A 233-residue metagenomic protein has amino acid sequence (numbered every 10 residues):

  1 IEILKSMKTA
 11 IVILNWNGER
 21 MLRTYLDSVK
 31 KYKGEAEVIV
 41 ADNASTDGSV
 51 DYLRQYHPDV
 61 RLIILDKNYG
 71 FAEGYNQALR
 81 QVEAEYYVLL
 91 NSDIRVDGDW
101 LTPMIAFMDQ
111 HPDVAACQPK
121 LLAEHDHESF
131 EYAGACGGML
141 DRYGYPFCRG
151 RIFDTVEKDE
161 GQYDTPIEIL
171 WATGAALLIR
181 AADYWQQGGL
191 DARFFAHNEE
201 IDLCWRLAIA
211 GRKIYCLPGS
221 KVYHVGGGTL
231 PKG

Functional and structural regions predicted by a protein language model:
T9-V12, A210-G233: Active-site-adjacent helix/loop segment of glycosyltransferases that harbors family-specific signature motifs
D27-E35: Short, acidic, metal-binding catalytic loop of nucleotide-sugar glycosyltransferases
S28, D42-D51, K67: A conserved acidic beta->alpha catalytic loop
E35-A44, I63-L65: Short beta-strand/loop segment that forms part of the nucleotide-sugar
L65-V82, S92, P103: Glycine-rich, basic loop-to-helix element that forms the pyrophosphate-binding segment of sugar-nucleotide handling
Y87: Short aromatic/hydrophobic "clamp" motif used to bind/position activated sugar donors
R95-Y145: Conserved donor NDP-sugar-binding/catalytic core segment of glycosyltransferases
D164, E168-K221: A short, conserved alpha-helix in the catalytic core of glycosyltransferases
